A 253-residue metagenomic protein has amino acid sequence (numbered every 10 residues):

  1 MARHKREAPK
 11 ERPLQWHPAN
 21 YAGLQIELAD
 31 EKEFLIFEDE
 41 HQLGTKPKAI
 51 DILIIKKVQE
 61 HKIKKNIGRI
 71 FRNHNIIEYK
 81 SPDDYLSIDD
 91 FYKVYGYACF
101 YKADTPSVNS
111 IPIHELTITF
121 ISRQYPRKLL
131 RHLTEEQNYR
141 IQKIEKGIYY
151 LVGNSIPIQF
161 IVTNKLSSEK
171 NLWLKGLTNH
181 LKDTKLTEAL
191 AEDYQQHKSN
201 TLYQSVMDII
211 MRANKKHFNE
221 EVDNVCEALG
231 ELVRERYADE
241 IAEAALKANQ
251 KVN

Functional and structural regions predicted by a protein language model:
M1-P157: Accessory alpha/beta interaction modules
T45, Y85-S87, L129, E169-L174 (+2 more regions): Residues in flexible loops and secondary-structure boundaries
V58-Q59, S81-D83, Q124-R127, K165-S168 (+2 more regions): Conserved nucleotide-binding/hydrolysis micro-motifs of P-loop NTPases
I77, G176-N253: Short, charged alpha-helical interaction segments and adjacent helix-coil junctions
A98-K102, F120-K128, N164-K170, A189 (+1 more regions): A general structural signal for short secondary-structure boundary/capping elements
L116-I121, G153-K165, A191-L202: Repeat-unit-sized solenoid/scaffold elements
N154, F160-L190: A short, charged helix-loop
